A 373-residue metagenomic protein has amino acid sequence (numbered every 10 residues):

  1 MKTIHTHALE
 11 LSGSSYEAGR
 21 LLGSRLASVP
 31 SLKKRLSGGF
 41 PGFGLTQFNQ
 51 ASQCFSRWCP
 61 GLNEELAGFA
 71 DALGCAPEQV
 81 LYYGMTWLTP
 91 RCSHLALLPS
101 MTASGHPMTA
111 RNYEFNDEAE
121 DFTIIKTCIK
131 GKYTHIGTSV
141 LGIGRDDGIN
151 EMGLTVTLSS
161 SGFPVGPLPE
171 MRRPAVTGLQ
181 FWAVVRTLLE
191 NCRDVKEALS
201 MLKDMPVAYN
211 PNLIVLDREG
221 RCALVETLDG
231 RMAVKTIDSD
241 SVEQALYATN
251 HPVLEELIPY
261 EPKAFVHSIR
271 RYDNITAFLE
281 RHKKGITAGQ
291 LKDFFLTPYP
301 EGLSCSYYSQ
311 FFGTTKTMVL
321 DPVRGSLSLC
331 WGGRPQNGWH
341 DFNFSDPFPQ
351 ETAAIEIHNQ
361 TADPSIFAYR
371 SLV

Functional and structural regions predicted by a protein language model:
M1-C75, S100-M108, N112-C192, K196-E197 (+3 more regions): C-terminal, well-structured catalytic/ligand-binding subdomain of enzymes
A72-L97, M101: Long amphipathic N-terminal alpha/beta scaffold segment
